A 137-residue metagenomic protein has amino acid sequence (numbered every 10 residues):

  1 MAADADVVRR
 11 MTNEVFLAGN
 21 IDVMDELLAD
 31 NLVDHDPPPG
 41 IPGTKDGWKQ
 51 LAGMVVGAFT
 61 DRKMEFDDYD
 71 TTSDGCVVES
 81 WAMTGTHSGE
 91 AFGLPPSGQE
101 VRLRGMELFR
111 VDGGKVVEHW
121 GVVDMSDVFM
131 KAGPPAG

Functional and structural regions predicted by a protein language model:
M1-G137: C-terminal and inter-domain tail/linker signature
